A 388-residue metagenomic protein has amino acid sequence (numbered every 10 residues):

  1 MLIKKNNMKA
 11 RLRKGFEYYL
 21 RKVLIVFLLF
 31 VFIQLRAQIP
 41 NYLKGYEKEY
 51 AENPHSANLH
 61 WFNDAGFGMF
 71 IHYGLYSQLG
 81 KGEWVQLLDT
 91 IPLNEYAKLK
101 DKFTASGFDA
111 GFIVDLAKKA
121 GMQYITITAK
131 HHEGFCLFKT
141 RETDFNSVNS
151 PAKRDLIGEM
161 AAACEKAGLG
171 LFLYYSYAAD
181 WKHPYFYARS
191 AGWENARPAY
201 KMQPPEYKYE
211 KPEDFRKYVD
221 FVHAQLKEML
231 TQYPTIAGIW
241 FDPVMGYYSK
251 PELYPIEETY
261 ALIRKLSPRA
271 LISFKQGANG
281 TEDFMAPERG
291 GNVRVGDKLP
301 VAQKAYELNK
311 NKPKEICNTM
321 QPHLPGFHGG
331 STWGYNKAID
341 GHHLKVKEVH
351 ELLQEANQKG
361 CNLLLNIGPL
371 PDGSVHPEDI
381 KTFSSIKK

Functional and structural regions predicted by a protein language model:
M1-P40: Bacterial Sec-dependent N-terminal signal peptides
Q38-K388: Mature catalytic domains of secreted/periplasmic carbohydrate-active enzymes
